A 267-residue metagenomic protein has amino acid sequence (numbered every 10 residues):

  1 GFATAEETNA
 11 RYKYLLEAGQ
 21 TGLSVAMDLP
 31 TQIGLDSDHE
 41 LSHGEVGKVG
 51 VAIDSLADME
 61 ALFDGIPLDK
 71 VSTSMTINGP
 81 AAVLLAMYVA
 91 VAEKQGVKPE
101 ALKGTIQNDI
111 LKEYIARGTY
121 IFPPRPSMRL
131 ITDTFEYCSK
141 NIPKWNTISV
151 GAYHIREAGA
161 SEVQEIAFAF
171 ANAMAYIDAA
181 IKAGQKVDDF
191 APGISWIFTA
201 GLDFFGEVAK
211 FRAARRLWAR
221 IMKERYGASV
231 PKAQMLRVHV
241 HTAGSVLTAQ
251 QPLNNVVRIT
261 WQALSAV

Functional and structural regions predicted by a protein language model:
G1-G201, G206, R225-A228, K232-H239: Catalytic alpha/beta active-site cores
F170-A173, I197-V267: Glycine-rich anion/phosphate-binding loop at the beta-strand->alpha-helix junction
